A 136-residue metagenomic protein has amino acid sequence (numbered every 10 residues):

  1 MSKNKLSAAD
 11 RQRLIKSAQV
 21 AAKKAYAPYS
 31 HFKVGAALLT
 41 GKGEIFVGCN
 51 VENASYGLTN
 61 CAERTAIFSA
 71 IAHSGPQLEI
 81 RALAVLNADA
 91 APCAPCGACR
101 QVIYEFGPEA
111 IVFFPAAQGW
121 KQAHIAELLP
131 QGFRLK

Functional and structural regions predicted by a protein language model:
S2-A27, L78-K136: C-terminal binding/interaction regions
A18, A36-A37, A66, A70: Small-residue (primarily alanine) positions within well-ordered alpha-helices, especially packing/interaction faces
H31-T40: Short beta-strand scaffold segments in enzyme catalytic cores
L39-G41, N50-V51: Histidine- and/or cysteine-centered catalytic micro-motif in compact active-site loops
T40-K42, A116-A117: Short acidic-glycine loop/turn motifs at beta-strand connectors
N50-T65: Compact, glycine-rich, soluble single-domain proteins
C61-A82: Short, solvent-exposed cationic patches
